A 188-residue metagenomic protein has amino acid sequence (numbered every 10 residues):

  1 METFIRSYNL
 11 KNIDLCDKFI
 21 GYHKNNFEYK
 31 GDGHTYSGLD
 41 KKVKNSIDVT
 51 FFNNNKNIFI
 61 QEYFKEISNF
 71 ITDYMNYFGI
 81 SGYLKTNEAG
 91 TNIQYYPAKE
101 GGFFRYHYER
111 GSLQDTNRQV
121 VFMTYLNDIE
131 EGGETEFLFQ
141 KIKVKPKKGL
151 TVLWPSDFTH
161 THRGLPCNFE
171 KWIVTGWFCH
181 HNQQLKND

Functional and structural regions predicted by a protein language model:
M1-T151, D157-D188: Fe(II)/2-oxoglutarate oxygenase catalytic core
